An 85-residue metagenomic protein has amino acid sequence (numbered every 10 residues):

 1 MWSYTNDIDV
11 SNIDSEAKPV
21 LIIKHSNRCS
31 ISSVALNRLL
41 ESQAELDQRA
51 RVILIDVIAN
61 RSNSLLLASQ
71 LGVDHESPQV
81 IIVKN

Functional and structural regions predicted by a protein language model:
M1-S11: N-terminal "domain-start" segment that seeds a small globular fold
S3-T5, I22, I53: Hydrophobic/aromatic beta-strand patches that form the interior of the parallel beta-sheet core in alpha/beta enzyme
V10-A44: Local sequence-structure signature of Cys/Sec-based thiol-disulfide redox active-site neighborhoods
K24, Q48-S64: Thiol-based oxidoreductase modules, predominantly thioredoxin-like and allied folds used for disulfide exchange
L65-S69: Short, basic/aromatic recognition patches
L71-D74: Short loop/turn motifs at secondary-structure junctions and domain boundaries
P78-N85: A short, hydrophobic beta-strand/beta-hairpin element that forms part of a small beta-sheet core
